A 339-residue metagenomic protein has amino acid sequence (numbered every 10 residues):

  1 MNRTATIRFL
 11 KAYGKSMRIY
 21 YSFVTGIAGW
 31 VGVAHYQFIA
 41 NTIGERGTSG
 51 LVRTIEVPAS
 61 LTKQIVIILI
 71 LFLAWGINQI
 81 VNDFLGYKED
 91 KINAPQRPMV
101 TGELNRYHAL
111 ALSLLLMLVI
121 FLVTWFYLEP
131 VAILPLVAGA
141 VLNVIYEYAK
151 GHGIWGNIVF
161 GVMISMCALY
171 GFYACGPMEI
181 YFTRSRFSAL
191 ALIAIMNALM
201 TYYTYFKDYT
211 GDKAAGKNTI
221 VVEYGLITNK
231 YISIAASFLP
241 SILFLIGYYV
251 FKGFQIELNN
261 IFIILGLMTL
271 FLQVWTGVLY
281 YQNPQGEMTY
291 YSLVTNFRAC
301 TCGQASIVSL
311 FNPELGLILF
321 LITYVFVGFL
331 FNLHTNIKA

Functional and structural regions predicted by a protein language model:
M1-V24, G29, F182-S185, A189-A339: C-terminal membrane-associated helical module and adjoining short loops/tails
T6, G14-K15, Q96-Y181: Intramembrane alpha-helical segments
S22, V81, L85-E89, G211: Proline-centered turn/helix-capping motifs that create local helix->coil transitions or kinks
I27-H35, I39-L85, M117-W125, P130-I145 (+1 more regions): Membrane-embedded alpha-helical segments that form the functional core of polytopic membrane enzymes, especially those
G32-Y36, C167-F172, G303-S306: Hydrophobic transmembrane alpha-helices
Q37-E45, Y87-K88, W125-E129, Y148-W155 (+6 more regions): Transmembrane helix-loop junctions in multipass membrane proteins, especially transporters and channels
I67-L71, Y87-V137, K217-I264, C302: Multi-pass membrane catalytic core of lipid/isoprenoid biosynthesis enzymes
